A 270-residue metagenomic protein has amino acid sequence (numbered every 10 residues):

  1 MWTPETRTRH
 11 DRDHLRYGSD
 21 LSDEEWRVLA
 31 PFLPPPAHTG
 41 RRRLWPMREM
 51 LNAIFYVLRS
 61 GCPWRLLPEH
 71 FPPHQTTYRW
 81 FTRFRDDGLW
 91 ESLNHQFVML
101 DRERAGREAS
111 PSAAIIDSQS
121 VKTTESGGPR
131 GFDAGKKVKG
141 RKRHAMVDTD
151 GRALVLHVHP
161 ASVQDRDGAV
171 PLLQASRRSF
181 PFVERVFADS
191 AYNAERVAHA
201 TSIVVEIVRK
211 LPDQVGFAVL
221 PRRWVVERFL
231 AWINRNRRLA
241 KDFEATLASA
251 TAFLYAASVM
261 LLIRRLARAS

Functional and structural regions predicted by a protein language model:
M1-S270: Short alpha-helical elements
